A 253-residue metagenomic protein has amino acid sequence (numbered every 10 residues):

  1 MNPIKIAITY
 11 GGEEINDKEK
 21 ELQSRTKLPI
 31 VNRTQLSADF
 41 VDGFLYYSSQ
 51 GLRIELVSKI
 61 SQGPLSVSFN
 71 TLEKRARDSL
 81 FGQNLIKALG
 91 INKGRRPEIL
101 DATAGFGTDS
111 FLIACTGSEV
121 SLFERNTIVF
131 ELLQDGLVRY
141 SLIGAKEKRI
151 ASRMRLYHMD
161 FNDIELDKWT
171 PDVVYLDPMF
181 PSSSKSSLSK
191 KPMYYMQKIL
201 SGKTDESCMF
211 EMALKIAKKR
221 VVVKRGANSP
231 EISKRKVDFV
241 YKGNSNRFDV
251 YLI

Functional and structural regions predicted by a protein language model:
M1-I99, C115: S-adenosyl-L-methionine
V41, R96, P171-V174, K218: Local beta-strand N-terminus motif with an aromatic residue
E98, E119, R153, K219-R220: Residues at the starts of beta-strands that form the adenosine-phosphate
A102: Conserved beta-strand/loop positions that form the S-adenosyl-L-methionine
F106-S118: Conserved SAM-binding loop of SAM-dependent methyltransferases across substrates and taxa, primarily the Class I
F123-V173: S-adenosyl-L-methionine
M179-M209: Mobile active-site "lid"/loop adjacent to the S-adenosyl-L-methionine
E206-L252: Conserved Class I SAM-dependent methyltransferase catalytic core
